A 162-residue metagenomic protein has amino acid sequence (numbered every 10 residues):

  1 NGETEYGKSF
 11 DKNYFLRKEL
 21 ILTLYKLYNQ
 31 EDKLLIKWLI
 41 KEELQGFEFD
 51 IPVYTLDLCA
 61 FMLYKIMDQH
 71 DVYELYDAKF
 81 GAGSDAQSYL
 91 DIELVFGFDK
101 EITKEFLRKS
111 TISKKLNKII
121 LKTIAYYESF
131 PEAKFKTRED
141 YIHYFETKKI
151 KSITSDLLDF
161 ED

Functional and structural regions predicted by a protein language model:
N1-Y6, Q30-G46, D68-G81: Amphipathic alpha-helical scaffolding segments comprising HEAT/armadillo-like alpha-solenoid repeats
Y6-K8, L24, E43-F49, L56-Y64 (+1 more regions): Short secondary-structure capping micro-motifs at structural edges
Y6-T23, T55-C59, L116-T123, Y141 (+2 more regions): Extended HEAT/HEAT-like alpha-solenoid repeat tracts in very large eukaryotic scaffold/adaptor proteins
K12-K18, W38-L44, E48-T55: HEAT-repeat alpha-solenoid elements in large eukaryotic scaffold proteins
N13, Y28-K33, P52, D68-V72 (+3 more regions): Alpha-helix initiation and capping sites
F15-Y28, Y54-I66, Q87-F98: Structural detector for internal amphipathic alpha-helices that build alpha-solenoid repeat scaffolds
E19-N29, I40-L44, Y64, F80 (+2 more regions): Alpha-helical repeat scaffolds in large eukaryotic proteins
V72-Y73, D77-D162: Long, helix-rich interaction regions
